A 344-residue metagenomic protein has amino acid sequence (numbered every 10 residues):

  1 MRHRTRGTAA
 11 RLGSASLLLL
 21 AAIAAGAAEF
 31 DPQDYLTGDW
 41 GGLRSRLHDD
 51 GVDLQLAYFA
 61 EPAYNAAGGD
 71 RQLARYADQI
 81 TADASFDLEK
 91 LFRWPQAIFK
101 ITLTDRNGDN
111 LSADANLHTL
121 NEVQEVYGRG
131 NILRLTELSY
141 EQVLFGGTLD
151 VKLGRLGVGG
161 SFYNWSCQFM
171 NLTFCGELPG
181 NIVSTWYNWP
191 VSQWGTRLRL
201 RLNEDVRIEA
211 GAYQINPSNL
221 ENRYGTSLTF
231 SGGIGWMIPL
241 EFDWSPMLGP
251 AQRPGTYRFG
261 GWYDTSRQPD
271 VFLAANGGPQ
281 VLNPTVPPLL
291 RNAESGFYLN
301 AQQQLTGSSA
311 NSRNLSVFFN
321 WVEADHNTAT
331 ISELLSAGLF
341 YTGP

Functional and structural regions predicted by a protein language model:
R2, S16-L19, A25-E61, N65 (+2 more regions): N-terminal periplasmic/intermembrane-space "pro-region" immediately following the signal or transit peptide
D31, G38-L54, D87-F99, F145-T148 (+4 more regions): Short loop/turn motifs that connect adjacent beta-strands in outer-membrane beta-barrel proteins
L54-P62, F99-D105, V151-G157, A210-Q214 (+3 more regions): Transmembrane beta-barrel strands of outer-membrane/channel proteins
A63-A67, R106-N110, G160, P179-G180 (+4 more regions): Sequence/structural signature of outer-membrane beta-barrel proteins
A66-R71, E122-V126, N181-S184, R223-S231 (+2 more regions): Extracellular loop and loop/strand-boundary signature of outer-membrane beta-barrel proteins
L73, A77-P217, A329-S336, G343: Outer membrane beta-barrel
R207-P269: Loop-centered beta-sheet repeat module
L248-P344: Long, well-ordered mid-to-C-terminal structural blocks that present hydrophobic/aromatic surfaces
